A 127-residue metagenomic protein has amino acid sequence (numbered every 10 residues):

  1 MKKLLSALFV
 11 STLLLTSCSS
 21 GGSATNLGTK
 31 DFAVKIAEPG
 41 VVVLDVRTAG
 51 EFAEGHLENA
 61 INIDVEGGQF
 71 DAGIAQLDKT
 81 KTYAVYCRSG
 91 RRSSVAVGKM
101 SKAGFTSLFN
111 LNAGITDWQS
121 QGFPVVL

Functional and structural regions predicted by a protein language model:
K2-A7, L13-V41, G50-T82, R91-L127: Rhodanese-like catalytic fold shared by cysteine-dependent sulfurtransferases and DSP/PTP-type phosphatases
V43-D45: Structural scaffold elements adjacent to functional motifs in cytosolic proteins
C87: Short cysteine clusters
